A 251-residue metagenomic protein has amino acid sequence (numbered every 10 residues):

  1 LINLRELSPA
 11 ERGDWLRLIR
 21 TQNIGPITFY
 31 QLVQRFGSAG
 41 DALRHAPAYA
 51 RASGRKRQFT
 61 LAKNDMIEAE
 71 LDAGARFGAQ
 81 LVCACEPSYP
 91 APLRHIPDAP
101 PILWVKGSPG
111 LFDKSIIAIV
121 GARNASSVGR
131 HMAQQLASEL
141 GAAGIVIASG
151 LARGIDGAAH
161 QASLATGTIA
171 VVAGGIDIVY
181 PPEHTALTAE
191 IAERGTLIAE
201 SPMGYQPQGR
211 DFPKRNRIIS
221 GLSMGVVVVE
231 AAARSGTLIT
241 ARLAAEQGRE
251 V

Functional and structural regions predicted by a protein language model:
L1-S88, G248: Short, small/acidic-rich helices and loops at N termini and domain boundaries of DNA replication/processing enzymes
I2-E11, L81-V251: Glycine-biased, small-residue-rich flexible motifs in mid-sequence functional cores and linkers
